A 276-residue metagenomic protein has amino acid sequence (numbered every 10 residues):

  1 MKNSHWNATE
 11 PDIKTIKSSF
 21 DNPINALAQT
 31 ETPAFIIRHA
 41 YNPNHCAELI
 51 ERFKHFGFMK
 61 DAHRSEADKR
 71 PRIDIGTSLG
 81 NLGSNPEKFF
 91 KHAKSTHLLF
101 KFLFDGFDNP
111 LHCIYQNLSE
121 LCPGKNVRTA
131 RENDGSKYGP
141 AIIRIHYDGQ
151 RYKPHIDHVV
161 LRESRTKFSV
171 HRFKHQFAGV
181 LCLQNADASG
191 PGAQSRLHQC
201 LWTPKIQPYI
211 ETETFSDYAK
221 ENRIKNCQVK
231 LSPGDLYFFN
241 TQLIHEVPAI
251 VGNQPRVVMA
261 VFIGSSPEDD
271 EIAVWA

Functional and structural regions predicted by a protein language model:
M1-A26, R144-D157, R223-I244: Generic detector of solvent-exposed, compositionally biased contiguous segments
M1-K101, D105, N109: N-terminal auxiliary "cap/dimerization" subdomain that precedes the catalytic jelly-roll/cupin core of mononuclear
P23-I24, V127-E132, P248: Catalytic micro-motifs at enzyme active sites that drive phosphoryl/nucleotidyl and oxygen chemistry
T32-A34, Y138-P140, K174-V180, G192 (+2 more regions): Extracellular structured ligand-interaction cores
H39-Y41, I142-Y147, H158, L181-L183 (+4 more regions): Short, flexible loop/turn elements at secondary-structure junctions
N85-D148, S164-R165, H171: Signature of the catalytic double-stranded beta-helix
D148-C227: Catalytic core of non-heme Fe(II) oxygenases with the double-stranded beta-helix
Q207-A276: Catalytic core of Fe(II)/2-oxoglutarate
